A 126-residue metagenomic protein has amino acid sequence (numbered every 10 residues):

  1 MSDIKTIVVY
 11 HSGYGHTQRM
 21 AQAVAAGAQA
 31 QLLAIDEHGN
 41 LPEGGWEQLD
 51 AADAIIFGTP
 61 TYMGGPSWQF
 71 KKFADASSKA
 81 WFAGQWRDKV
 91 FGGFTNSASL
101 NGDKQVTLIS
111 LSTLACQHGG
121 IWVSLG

Functional and structural regions predicted by a protein language model:
M1-Q85: N-terminal beta1-alpha1-beta2 submodule of the flavodoxin-like/Rossmannoid cofactor-binding fold
V90-G126: Short, glycine-/small-residue-rich phosphate/pyrophosphate-handling segment
